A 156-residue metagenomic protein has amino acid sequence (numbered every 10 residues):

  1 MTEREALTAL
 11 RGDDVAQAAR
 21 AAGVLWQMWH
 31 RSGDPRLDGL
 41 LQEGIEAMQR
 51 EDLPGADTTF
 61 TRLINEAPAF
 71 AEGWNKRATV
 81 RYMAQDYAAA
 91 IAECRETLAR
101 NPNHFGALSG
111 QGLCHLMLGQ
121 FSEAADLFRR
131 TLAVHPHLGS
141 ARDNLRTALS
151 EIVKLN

Functional and structural regions predicted by a protein language model:
M1, W26-G39, L155: TPR-adjacent "capping" and linker segments in tetratricopeptide-repeat scaffold/adaptor proteins
L7, G23-W26, T61, R95 (+1 more regions): Alpha-solenoid helical repeat scaffolds
L10-R11, W26-W29, I64, L98 (+2 more regions): A conserved position within tetratricopeptide repeats
V15-A18, L53, Y87, F121: TPR-repeat structural position
D34-G106: Alpha-helical adaptor scaffolds
Q49, M83, M117, S150-I152: Register position in tetratricopeptide repeats
R77-A78, Q111, L145: Residue-level signature of tetratricopeptide-repeat
A133-N156: Terminal, low-structured helical/coil segments at or just beyond the last alpha-helical repeat
